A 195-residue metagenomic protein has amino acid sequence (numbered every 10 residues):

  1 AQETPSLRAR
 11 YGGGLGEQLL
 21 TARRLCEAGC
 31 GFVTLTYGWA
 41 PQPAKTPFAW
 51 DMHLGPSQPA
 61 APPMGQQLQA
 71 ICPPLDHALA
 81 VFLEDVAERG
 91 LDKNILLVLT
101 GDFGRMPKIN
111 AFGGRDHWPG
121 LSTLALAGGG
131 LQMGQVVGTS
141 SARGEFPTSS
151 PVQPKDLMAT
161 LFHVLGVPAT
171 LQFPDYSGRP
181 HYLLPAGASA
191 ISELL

Functional and structural regions predicted by a protein language model:
A1-L195: Ligand-binding pockets and gating/stacking loops
